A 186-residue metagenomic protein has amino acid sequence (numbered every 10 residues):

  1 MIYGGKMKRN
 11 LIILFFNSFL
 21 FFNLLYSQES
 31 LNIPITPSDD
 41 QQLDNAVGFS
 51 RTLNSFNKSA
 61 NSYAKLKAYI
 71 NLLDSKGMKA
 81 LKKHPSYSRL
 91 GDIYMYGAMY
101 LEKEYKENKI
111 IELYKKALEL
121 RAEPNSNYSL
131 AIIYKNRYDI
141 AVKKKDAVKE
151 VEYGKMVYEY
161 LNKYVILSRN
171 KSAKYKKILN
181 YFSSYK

Functional and structural regions predicted by a protein language model:
M1-E29: Classical Sec-dependent N-terminal signal peptides that target proteins to the secretory pathway
S27-N71: N-terminal leader/linker segments that initiate helical-solenoid repeat arrays
S59-K65, I110, E150, V157: Single-residue signature of alpha-solenoid repeat helices
K82-K83, Y87, R121-E123: Short helix-capping/linker turns of helical repeat alpha-solenoids
S88, D92-M95, N125-S129, K176-K177: Alpha-solenoid helical repeat scaffolds
K145-N170: TPR/TPR-like (Sel1-like) alpha-helical repeat modules
